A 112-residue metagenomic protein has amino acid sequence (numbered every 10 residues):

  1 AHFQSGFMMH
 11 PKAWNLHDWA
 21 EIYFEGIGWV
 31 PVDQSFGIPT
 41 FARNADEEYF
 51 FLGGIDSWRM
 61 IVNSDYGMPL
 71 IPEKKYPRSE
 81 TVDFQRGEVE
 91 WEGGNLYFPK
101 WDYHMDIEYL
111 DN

Functional and structural regions predicted by a protein language model:
A1-H10: Short, well-structured beta-strand/strand-turn elements
P11-D111: Active-site rim recognition segments
